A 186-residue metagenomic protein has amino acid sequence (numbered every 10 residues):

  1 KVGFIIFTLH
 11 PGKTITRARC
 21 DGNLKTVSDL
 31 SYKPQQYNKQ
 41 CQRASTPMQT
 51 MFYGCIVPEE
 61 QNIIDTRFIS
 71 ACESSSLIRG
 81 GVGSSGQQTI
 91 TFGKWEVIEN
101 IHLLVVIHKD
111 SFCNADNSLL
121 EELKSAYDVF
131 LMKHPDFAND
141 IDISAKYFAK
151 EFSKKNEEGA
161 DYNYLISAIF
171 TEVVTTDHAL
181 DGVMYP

Functional and structural regions predicted by a protein language model:
K1-S45, E60, R79-P186: Active-site and NAD+-binding cores of ADP-ribose-processing enzymes
T46-M48, D65-I69: DNA-binding interface regions
T50-N62: Short, well-ordered beta-strand elements within core beta-sheets of diverse protein domains
R67-I78: Short active-site loop/helix that positions an aromatic residue
